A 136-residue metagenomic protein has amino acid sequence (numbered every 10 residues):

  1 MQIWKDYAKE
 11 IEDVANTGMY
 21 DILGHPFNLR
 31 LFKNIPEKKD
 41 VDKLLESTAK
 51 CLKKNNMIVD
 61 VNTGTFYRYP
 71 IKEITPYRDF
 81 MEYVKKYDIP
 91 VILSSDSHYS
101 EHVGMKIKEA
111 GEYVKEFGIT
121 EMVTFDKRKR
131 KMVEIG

Functional and structural regions predicted by a protein language model:
M1-K54: Extended substrate/RNA-proximal surfaces in nucleic-acid metabolism proteins
P36-G136: Charged catalytic cores and adjacent phosphate/nucleic-acid-binding surfaces used for phosphate/nucleic-acid chemistry
